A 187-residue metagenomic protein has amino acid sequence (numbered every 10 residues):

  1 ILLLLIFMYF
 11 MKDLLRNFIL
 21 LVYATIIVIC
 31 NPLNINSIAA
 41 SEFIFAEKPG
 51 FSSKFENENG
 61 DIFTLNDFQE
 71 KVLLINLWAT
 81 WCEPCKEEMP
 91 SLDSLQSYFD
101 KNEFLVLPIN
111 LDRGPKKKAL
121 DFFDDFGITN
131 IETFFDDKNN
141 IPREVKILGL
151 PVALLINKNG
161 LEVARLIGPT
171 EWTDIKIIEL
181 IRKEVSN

Functional and structural regions predicted by a protein language model:
I1-F10: Short, Lys/Arg-enriched N-terminal segments with co-localized hydrophobic residues within the first ~10-30 amino acids
M11-V22: Bacterial N-terminal signal peptides that target proteins for export
L20-P32: Bacterial N-terminal signal peptides
I35-N66: N-terminal "domain-start" segment that seeds a small globular fold
T64-E83: Short active-site neighborhood of thiol/selenol oxidoreductases, capturing the structured segment around
E87-F126, D137-R143: Structural microenvironment flanking redox-active thiols in thiol-disulfide oxidoreductases
D124-T129, D136-L180: Thiol/disulfide oxidoreductase modules built on the thioredoxin-like
